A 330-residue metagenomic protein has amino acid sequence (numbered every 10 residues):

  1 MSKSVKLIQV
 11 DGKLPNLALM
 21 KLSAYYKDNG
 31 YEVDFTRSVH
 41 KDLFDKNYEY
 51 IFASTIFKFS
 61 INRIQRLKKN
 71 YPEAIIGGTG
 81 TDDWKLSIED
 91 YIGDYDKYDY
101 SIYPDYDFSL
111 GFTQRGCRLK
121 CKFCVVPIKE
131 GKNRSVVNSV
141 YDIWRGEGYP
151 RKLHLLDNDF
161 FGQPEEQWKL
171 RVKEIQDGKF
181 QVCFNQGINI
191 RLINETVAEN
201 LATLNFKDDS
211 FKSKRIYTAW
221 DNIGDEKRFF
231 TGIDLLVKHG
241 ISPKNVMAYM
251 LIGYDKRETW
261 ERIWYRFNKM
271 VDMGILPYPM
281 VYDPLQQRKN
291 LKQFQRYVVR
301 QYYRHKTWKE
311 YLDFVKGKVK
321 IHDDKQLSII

Functional and structural regions predicted by a protein language model:
M1-E73, D82-D83: A short, structured N-terminal alpha-helical element that caps or precedes a catalytic domain
L7-I8, G12, F52-I56, P127-G232 (+2 more regions): Core AdoMet radical
Y31-R37, I76, F184, A248 (+1 more regions): A structural preference for short, hydrophobic beta-strand core positions in alpha/beta folds
D45, K120-C124, D324-I330: N-terminal pre-core extensions flanking Radical SAM catalytic domains
I64-Y71, V172, A198-N205, F229-V237 (+1 more regions): Generic structural signal for well-ordered alpha-helices, preferentially at hydrophobic/aromatic core positions
E73-Y100: Ser/Thr/Gly-rich flexible loops in soluble cytosolic domains mediating phosphotransfer, phosphorylation
P104-W144: Canonical Radical SAM [4Fe-4S] cluster-binding loop centered on the CxxxCxxC motif and its immediate flanking residues
D208-R215, G224-I330: A structural motif corresponding to the C-terminal lobe/cap of the Radical SAM core domain
